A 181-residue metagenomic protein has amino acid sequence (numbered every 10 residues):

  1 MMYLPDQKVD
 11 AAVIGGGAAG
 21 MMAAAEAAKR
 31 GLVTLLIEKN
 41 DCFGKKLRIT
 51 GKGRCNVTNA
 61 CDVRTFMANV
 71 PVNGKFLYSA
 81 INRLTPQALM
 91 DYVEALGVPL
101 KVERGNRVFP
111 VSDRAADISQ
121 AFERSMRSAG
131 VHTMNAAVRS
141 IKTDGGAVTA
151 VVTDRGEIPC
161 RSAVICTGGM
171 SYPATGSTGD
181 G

Functional and structural regions predicted by a protein language model:
M1-K8: A short, basic/flexible loop-to-alpha-helix module at the beginning of a structural domain
Y3, L47, R155-G156: Short secondary-structure boundary/capping segments
K8-D10, E103, C160: Phosphate-coordination loops involved in phosphoryl transfer and adenosine-cofactor binding
V9-L36: N-terminal Rossmann-like FAD-binding beta1-loop-alpha1 element of flavoenzymes
G16-G17, E26, E38-N40, G51-K52 (+4 more regions): Fold-independent oxyanion-binding glycine-rich loops and adjacent beta-strand/coil segments at enzyme active sites
A24-E26, R48-I49, G176-T178: Short amphipathic alpha-helical segments
K39-V131, A137: Conserved N-terminal/central alpha/beta ligand/cofactor-binding core
A116-G181: Predominantly flavin-linked oxidoreductase catalytic cores and closely associated redox partners
